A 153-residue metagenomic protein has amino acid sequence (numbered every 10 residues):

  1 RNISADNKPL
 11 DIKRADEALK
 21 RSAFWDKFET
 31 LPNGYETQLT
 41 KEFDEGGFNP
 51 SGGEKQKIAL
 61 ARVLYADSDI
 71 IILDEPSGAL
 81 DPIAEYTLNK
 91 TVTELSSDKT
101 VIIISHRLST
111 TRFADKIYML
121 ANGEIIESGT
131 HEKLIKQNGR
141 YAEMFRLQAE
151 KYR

Functional and structural regions predicted by a protein language model:
R1-E45, N89, D98: ABC ATPase nucleotide-binding domain helical subdomain, centered on the C-loop/LSGGQ "ABC signature"
N2, D67, H106-R107, N122: Catalytic "switch" loops of ABC-type ATPases
W25-I58, D67-D69, P76, K151-R153: ABC-fold ATPase nucleotide-binding domain signature/coupling loops
P32-G34, K90, R107-R153: C-terminal portion of ABC ATPase nucleotide-binding domains
L60, I104: Hydrophobic anchor residue at the start of the ABC signature
P82-I83: Helix N-cap at the start of a conserved alpha-helix in ABC-type nucleotide-binding domains
E94-I103, T111: Conserved catalytic loops of ABC-family nucleotide-binding domains
